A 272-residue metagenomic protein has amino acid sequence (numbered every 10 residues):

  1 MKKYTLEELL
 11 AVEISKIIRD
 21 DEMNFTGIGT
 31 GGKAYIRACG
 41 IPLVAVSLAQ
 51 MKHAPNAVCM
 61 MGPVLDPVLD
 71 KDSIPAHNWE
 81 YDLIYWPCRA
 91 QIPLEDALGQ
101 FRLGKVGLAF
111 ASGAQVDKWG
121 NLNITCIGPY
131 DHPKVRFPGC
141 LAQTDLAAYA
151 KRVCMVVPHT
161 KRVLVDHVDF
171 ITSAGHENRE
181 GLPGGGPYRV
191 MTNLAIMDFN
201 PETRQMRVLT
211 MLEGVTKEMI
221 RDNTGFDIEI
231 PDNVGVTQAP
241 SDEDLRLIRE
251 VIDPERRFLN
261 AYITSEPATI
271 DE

Functional and structural regions predicted by a protein language model:
M1-R37, G186-M206, F226-E272: Intrinsically disordered, low-complexity segments enriched in small residues
M1-Y81: N-terminal active-site beta-alpha-beta segment that forms phosphate/nucleotide-binding and substrate-recognition loops
P55-M60, P87-E95, L141-T144, L259-E272: Short, surface-exposed, charge-dense and proline/glycine-enriched linear segments
V68-P231, P240: Conserved phosphate- and dinucleotide-binding cores of soluble alpha/beta proteins, encompassing both enzyme active
